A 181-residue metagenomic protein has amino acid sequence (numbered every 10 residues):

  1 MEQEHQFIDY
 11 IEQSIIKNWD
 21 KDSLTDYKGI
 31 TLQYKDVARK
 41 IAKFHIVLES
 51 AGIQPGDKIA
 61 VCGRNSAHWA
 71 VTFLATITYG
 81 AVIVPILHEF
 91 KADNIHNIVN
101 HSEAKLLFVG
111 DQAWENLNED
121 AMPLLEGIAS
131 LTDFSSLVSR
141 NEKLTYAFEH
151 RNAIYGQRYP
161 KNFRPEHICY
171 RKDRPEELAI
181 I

Functional and structural regions predicted by a protein language model:
M1-H5: Flexible, non-catalytic linker and terminal segments flanking ANL/adenylate-forming cores
Y10-Q33, L178: AMP-dependent adenylate-forming
D22-A70, L74, K91-H96, D173: Conserved AMP-binding/adenylate-forming core of the ANL superfamily
G63, I86-L87, G110, E126-S136: Short beta-strand elements of ligand-binding domains
G80: Structured binding elements
H88-D120: Conserved ATP-dependent adenylate/AMP-binding module captured primarily in the ANL superfamily
E115-L178: ANL superfamily adenylate-forming
